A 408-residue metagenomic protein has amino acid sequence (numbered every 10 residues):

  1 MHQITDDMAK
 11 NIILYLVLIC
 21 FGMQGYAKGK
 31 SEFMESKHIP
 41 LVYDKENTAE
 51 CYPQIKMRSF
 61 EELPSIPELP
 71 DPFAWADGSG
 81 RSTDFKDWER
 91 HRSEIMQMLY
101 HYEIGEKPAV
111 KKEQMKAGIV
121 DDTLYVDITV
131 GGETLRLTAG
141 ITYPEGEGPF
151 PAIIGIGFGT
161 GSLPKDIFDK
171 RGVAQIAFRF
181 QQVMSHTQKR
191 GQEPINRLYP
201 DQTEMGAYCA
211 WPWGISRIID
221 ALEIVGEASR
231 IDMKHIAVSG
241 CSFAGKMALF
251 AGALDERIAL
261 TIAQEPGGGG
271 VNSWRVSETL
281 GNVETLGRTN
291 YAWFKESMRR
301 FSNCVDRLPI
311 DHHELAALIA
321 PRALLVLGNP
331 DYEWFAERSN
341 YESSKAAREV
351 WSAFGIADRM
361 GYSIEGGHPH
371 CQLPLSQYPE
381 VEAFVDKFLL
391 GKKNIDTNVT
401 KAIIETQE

Functional and structural regions predicted by a protein language model:
M1-A9: N-terminal secretory signal peptides that target proteins for export/translocation
A9-Y15: Sec-dependent signal peptide recognition, specifically the positively charged N-region followed immediately by
V17-G25: Hydrophobic h-region of N-terminal signal peptides that target proteins for export in Gram-negative bacteria
K30-T138, Y143-G148, E256, A320-E408: Alpha/beta-hydrolase-fold serine-hydrolase catalytic core, especially in secreted/extracellular enzymes
P149-I153, K170-Q175, M233-H235, E256-L260 (+2 more regions): Loop/turn elements at helix/coil->beta-strand transitions in domains of secreted/extracellular proteins
G155-A228, G267-V276: Cap/lid segment of the alpha/beta-hydrolase catalytic domain
R217-T279: Primarily recognizes the serine-hydrolase "nucleophile elbow" in alpha/beta-hydrolase and SGNH/GDSL folds
E227, Q264-L315, A336-S344, S352-A357: Mobile cap/lid helix-loop segments that gate and shape the active-site cleft of serine hydrolases
